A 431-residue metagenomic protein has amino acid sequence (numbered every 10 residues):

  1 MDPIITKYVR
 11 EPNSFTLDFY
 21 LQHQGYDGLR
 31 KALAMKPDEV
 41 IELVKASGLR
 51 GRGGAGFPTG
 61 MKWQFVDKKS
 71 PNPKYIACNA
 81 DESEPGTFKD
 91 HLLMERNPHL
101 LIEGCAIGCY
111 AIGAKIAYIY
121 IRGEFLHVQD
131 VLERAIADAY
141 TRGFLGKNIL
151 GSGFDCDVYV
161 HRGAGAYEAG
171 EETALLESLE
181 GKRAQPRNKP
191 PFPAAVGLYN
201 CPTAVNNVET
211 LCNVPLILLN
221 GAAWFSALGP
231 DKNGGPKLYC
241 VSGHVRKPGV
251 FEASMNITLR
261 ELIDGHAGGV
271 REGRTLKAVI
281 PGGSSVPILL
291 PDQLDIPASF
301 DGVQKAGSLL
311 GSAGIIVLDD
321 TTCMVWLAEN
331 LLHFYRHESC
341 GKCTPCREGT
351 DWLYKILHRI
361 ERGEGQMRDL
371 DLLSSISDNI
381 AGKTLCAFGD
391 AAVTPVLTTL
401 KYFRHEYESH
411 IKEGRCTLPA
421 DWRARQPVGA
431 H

Functional and structural regions predicted by a protein language model:
M1-L43: Cofactor-/ligand-binding subdomain signature composed of acidic, glycine-rich, tryptophan-containing flexible loops
Y20-G25, C78-D90, P193-L198, C240-V245: Gly-rich Lys/Arg/Thr-decorated short loops/hinges at beta-loop-alpha junctions or inter-strand turns that position
D27-L43, N72-I76, A80, K89-M94 (+5 more regions): Ferredoxin-type iron-sulfur electron-transfer modules in oxidoreductases and energy-metabolism complexes
A46-F65, G163-E177, G181-K182, R336-E348 (+1 more regions): Conserved phosphate/anionic-ligand binding catalytic regions in large, soluble enzymes, centered on
A55-G56, M61-W63, T87-D90, Q129-R134 (+9 more regions): Short acidic, glycine/serine/threonine-rich loops at helix termini
N97-A111: Histidine-anchored nucleotide/phosphate-binding helix
G104-G108, M255-E272: Short amphipathic, charge-patterned alpha-helical segments
Q129-M255, A267: Hydrophobic alpha-helical positions that pack around
